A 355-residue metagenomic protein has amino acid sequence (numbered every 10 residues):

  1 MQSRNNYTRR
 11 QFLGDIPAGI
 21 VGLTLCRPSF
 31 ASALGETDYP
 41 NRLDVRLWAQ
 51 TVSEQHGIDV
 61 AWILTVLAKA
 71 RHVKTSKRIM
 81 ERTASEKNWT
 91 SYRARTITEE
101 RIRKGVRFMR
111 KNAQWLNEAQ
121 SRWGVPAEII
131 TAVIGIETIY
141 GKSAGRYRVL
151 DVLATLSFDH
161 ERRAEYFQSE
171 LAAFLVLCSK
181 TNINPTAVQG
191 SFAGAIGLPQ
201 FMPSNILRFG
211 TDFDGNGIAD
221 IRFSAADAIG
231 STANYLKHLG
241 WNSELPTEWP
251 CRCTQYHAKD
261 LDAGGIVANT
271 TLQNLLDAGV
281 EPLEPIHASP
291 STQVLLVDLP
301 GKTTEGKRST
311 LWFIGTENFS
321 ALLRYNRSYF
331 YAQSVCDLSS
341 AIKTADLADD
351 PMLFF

Functional and structural regions predicted by a protein language model:
Q2-I20: N-terminal secretory signal peptides and thylakoid transit peptides that target proteins across membranes
C26-P28: N-terminal signal peptide c-region/cleavage motif recognized by signal peptidases
A33-K111, Q120: An acidic, Gly/Ser/Thr/Pro-rich helix-cap/linker signature
Y39-L47, T51-K69, A164, Q168-Q189 (+1 more regions): A contiguous strand-loop segment
A49, L175, A233-K237, C336: Non-transmembrane alpha-helical segments in soluble domains of secreted/periplasmic/extracellular proteins
A94-S224, I229-G230: Acidic/His-rich structured neighborhood in mature extracellular/periplasmic domains
P185, F192-S291: Flexible, glycine-rich surface segments
A263-F355: C-terminal soluble interaction/assembly domains
